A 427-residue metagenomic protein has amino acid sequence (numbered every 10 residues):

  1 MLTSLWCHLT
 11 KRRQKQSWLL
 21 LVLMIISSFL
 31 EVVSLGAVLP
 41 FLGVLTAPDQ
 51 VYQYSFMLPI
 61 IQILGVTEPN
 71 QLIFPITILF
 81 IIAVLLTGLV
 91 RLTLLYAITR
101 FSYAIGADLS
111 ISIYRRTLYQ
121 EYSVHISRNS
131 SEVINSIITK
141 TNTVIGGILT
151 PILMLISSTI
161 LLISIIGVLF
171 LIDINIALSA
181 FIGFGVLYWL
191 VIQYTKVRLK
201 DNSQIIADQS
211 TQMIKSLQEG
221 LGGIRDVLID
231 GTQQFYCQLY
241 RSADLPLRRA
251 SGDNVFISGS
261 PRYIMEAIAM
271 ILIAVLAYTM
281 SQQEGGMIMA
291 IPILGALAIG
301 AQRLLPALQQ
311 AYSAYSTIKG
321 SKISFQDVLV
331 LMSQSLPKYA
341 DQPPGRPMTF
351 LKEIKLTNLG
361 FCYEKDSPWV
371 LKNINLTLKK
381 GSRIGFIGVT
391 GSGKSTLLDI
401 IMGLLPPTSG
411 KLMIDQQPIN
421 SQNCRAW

Functional and structural regions predicted by a protein language model:
T10-Q14, Y122-S123, T139-I148, I152 (+8 more regions): An intracellular "coupling" helix at the cytosolic face of ABC transporter transmembrane type-1 domains
L20-I26, L153-I205, V275-A290: Transmembrane helices of ABC transporter permease
L21-L86, F170-L178, I182, S281 (+1 more regions): Transmembrane helix-loop-helix hairpins at lipid-water interfaces of multipass membrane proteins, especially the type-1
E31-V38, A83-S130, I134-I138, N142-L153 (+6 more regions): Juxtamembrane helix-loop junctions of ABC transporter transmembrane domains
F80-T87, G185-V186, R262-M265, A269 (+1 more regions): Hydrophobic alpha-helical segments in the permease module
R225-T232, F256-G259, Q302-L331, D341: Cytosolic ends of transmembrane helices, especially the final helix of ABC transmembrane type-1 domains
M332-G385, P418-N420: Primarily ABC-family ATPase nucleotide-binding module
M402: Helix-to-loop junction immediately C-terminal to a conserved catalytic motif
